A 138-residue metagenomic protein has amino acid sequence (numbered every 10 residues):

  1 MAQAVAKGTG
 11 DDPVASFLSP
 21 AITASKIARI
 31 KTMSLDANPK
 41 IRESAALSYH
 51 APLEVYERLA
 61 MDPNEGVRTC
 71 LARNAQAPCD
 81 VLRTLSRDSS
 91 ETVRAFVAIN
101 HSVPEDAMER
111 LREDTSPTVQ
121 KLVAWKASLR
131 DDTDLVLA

Functional and structural regions predicted by a protein language model:
M1-A138: Alpha-helical scaffold segments
